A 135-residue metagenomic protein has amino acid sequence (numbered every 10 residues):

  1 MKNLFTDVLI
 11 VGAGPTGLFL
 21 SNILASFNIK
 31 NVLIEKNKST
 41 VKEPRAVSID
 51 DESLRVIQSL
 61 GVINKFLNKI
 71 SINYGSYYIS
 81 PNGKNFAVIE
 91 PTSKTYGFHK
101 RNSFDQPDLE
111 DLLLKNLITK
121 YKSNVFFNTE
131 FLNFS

Functional and structural regions predicted by a protein language model:
K2-T16: Beta1/beta-strand and adjacent pyrophosphate-binding region of the FAD-binding site in flavoprotein oxidoreductases
L9-V11, D105, F131: Short hydrophobic core segments
V11, A25-R45: Glycine-rich FAD pyrophosphate-binding loop
L18-F19, D51: Short alpha-helical segment within the catalytic ATP-binding CA
E43-I118, F126: Active-site-adjacent segment of FAD-dependent monooxygenases/related oxidoreductases
F127-S135: A conserved short coil-to-beta-strand element within the FAD-binding core of flavoproteins
